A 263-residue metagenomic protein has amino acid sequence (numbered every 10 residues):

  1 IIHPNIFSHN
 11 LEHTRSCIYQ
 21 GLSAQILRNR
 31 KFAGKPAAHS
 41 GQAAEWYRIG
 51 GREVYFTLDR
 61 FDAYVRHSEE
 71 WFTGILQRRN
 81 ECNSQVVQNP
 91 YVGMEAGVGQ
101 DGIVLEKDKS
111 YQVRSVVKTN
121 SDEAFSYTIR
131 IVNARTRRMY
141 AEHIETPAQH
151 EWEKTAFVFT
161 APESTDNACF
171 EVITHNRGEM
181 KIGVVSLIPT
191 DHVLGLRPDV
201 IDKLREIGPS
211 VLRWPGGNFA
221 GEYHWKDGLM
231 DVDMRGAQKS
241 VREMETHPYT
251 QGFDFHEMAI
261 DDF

Functional and structural regions predicted by a protein language model:
I1-D261: Extracellular and organelle-lumenal recognition/adhesion modules and their flexible linkers in secreted
